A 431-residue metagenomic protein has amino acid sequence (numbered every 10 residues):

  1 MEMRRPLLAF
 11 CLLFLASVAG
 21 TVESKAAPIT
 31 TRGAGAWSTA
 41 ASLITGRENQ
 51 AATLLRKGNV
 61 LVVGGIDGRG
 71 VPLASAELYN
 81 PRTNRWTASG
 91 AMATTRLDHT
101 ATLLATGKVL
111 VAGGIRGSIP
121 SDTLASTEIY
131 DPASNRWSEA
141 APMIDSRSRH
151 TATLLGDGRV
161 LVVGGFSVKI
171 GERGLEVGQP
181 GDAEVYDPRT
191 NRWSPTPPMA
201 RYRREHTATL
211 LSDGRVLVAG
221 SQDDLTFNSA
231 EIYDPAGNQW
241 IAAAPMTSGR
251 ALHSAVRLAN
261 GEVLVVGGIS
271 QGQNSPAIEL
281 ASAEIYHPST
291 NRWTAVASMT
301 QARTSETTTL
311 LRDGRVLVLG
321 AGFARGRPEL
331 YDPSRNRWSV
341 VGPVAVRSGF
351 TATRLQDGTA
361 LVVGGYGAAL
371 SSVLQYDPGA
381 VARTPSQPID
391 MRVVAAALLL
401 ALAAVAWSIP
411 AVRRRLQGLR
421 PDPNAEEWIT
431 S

Functional and structural regions predicted by a protein language model:
M1-L8: Bacterial N-terminal signal peptides that target proteins for export
A9-V18: Bacterial N-terminal signal peptides
F10-C11, L398, L419-R420: A periodicity- and composition-biased signal for non-globular, repetitive helical segments
V22-V405, L416, E426-S431: Kelch-like beta-propeller repeat domains
A406-D422: Juxtamembrane interface at the cytosolic side of transmembrane helices
